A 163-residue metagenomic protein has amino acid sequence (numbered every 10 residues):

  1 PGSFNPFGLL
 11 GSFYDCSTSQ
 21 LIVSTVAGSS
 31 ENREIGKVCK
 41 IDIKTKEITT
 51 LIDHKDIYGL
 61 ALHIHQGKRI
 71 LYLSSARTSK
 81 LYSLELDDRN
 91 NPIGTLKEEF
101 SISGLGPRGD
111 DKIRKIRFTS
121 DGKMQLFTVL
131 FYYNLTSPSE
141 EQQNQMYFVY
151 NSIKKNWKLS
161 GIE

Functional and structural regions predicted by a protein language model:
P1-E163: Sequence/structural signature of beta-propeller domains
